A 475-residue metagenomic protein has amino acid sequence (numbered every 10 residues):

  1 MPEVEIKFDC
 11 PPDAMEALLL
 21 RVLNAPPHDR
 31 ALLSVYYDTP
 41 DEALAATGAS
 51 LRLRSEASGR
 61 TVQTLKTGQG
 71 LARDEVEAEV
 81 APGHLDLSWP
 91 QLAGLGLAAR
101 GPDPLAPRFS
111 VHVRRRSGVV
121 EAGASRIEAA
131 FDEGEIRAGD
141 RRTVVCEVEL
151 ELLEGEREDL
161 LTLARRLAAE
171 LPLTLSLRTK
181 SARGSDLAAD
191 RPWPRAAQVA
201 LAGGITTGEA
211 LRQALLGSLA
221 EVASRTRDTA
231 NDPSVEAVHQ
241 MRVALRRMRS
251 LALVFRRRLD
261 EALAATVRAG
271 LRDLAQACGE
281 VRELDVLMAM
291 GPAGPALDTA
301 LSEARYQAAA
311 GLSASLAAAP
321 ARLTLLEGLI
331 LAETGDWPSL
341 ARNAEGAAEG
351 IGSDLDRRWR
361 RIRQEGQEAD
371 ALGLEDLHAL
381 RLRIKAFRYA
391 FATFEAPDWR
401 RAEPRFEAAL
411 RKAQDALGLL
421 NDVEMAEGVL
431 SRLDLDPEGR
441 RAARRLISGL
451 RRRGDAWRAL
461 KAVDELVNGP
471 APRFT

Functional and structural regions predicted by a protein language model:
M1-T475: Function-determining surface determinants
